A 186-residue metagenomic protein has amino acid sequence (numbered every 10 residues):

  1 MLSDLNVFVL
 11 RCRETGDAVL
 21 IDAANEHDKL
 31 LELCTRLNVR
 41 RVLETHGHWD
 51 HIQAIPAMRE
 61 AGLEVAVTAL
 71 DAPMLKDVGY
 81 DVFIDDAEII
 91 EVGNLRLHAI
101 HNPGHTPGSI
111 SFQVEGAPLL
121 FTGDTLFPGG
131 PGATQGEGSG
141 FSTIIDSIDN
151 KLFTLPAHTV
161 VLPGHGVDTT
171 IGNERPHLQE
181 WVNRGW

Functional and structural regions predicted by a protein language model:
M1-L37, S111-G123: Conserved beta-strand hairpin/beta-sheet module of binuclear metal-dependent hydrolase folds, prominently
L2-V9, R13-T15, G79, G130 (+1 more regions): Active-site-proximal loop/helix segment associated with metal-binding centers of metalloenzymes
V9, I89-V114, L119: Core dinuclear metal-dependent hydrolase active-site scaffold
A18, N25-H98, P176-R184: Active-site HxH/HxHxD metal-binding segment of metal-dependent hydrolases
I21, A66-A69, F121-T122, P163: Hydrophobic residues in well-ordered beta-strands that form the structural core
V42-I52, I100-S109, V161-D168: Histidine-centered catalytic micro-motifs
T106-W186: Metallo-beta-lactamase
